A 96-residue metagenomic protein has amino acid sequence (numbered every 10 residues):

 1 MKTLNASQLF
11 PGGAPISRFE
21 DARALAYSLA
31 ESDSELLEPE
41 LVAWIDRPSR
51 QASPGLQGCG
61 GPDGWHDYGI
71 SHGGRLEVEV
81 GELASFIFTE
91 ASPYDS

Functional and structural regions predicted by a protein language model:
M1-S96: Long, terminal "pre-/pro-" and other extracytoplasmic accessory regions that lie outside the mature folded/catalytic
